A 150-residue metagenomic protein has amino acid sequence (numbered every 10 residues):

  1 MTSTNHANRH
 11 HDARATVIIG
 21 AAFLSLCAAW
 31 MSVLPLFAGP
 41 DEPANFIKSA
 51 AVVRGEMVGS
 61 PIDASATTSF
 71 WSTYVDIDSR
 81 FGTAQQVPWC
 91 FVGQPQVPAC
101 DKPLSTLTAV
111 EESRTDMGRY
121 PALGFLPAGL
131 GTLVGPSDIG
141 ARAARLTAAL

Functional and structural regions predicted by a protein language model:
M1-A28: Start-transfer (signal-anchor) and selected internal transmembrane alpha helices of multi-pass inner/ER membrane
R9, A13, L34-F37, T115-R119 (+1 more regions): Conserved aromatic-histidine-acidic binding/catalytic patches
A29-P43: Helix-to-loop transition at the C-terminal end of transmembrane segments
E56-R142: Interfacial juxtamembrane loops and adjacent helix segments that form the catalytic/substrate-binding surfaces
G140-L150: Selective detector of the "anchor" transmembrane alpha-helix that sits immediately C-terminal
